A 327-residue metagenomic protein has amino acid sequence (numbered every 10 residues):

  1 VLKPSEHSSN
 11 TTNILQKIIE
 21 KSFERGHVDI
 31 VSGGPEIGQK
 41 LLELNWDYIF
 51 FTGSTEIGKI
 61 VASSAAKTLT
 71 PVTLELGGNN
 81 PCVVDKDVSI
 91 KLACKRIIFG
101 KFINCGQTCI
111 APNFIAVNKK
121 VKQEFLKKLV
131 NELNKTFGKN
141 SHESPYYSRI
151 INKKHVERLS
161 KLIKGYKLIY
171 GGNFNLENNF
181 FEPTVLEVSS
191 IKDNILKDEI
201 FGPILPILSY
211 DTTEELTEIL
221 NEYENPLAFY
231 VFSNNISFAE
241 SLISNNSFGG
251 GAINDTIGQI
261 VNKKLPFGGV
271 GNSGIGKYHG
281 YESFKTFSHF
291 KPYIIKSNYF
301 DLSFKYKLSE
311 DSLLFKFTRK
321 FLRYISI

Functional and structural regions predicted by a protein language model:
V1, S22, L42-Y48, N221-P226: Short, surface-exposed connector motifs at secondary-structure boundaries
V1-F23, L69, K91: Conserved small-residue-rich beta-alpha loop and adjacent elements that most often cradle the phosphate/pyrophosphate
K3-S5, S32, T52-G53, D85-K86: Short beta->alpha connector loops at strand-helix junctions that form conserved, small/polar/Pro-enriched
F23, Y48, E56-I191, I253 (+2 more regions): ALDH superfamily catalytic-core signature
D29-D47: A structured beta-alpha segment of the ubiquitous adenosine-cofactor-binding alpha/beta core
G38, G58-K59, A239: Short, well-ordered alpha-helical microsegments
V83, F180-I327: Conserved C-terminal structural/oligomerization subdomain of aldehyde/semialdehyde dehydrogenase
